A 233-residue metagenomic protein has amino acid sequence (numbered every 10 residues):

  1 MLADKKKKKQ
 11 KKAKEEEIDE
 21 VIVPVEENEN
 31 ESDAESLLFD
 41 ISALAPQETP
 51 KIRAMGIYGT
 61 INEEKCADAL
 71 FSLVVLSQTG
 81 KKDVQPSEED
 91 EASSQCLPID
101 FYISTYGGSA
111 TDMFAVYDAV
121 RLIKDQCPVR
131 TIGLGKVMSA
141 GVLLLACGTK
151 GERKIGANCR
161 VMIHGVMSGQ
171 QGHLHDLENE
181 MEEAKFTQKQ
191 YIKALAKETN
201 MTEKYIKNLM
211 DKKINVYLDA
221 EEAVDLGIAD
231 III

Functional and structural regions predicted by a protein language model:
M1-I233: Terminal-region recognition feature
